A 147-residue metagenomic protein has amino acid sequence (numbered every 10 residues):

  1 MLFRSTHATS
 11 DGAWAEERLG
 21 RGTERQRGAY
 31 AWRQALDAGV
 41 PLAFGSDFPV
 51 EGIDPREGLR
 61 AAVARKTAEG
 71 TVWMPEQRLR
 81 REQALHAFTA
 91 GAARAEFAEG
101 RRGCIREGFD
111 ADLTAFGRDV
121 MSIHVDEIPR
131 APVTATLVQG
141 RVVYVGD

Functional and structural regions predicted by a protein language model:
F3-S122, D126, A131, A135-Q139: His/Asp/Glu-enriched, well-ordered alpha-helical/loop segment that forms or immediately abuts the divalent-metal
